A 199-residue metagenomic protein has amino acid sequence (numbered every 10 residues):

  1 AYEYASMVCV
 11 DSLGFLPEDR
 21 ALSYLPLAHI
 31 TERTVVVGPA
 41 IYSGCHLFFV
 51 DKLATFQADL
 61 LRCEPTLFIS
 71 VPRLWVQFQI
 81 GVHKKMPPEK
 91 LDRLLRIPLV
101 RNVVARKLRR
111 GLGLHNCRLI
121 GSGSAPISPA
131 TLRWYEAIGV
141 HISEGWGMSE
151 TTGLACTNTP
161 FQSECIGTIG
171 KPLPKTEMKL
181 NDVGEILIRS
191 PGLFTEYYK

Functional and structural regions predicted by a protein language model:
A1, K85, R96, C165-G167 (+1 more regions): Proteins with a high burden of low-complexity, intrinsically disordered sequence enriched in S/T/G/P/A and R, requiring
E3-R20, L27-K107, N116, H141: Conserved AMP-binding/adenylation subdomain of ANL enzymes
R20-S23, L187: Short, well-ordered beta-strand segments
L25, D51-K52, R73, P126 (+2 more regions): Short beta->alpha linker loops
L25-L27, I120-G121: A generic secondary-structure micro-motif detector that highlights 1-2 residue hydrophobic/ambivalent hotspots embedded
F68, V104-K199: Conserved AMP-binding/adenylate-forming
